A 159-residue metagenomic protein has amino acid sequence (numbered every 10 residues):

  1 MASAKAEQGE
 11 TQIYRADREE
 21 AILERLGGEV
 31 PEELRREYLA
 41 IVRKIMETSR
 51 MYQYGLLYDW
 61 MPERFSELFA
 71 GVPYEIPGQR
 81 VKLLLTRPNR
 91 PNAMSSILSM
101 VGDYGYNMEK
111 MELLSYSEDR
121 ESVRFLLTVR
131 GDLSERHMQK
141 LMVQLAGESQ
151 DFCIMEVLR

Functional and structural regions predicted by a protein language model:
M1-R159: Domain-level signature for soluble enzymes in the chorismate/prephenate branch of the shikimate pathway
